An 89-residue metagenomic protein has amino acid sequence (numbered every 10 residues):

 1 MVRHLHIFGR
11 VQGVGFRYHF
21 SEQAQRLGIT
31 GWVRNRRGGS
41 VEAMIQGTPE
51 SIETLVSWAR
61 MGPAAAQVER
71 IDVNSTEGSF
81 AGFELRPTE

Functional and structural regions predicted by a protein language model:
M1-E89: Intrinsically disordered, low-complexity, mixed-charge
